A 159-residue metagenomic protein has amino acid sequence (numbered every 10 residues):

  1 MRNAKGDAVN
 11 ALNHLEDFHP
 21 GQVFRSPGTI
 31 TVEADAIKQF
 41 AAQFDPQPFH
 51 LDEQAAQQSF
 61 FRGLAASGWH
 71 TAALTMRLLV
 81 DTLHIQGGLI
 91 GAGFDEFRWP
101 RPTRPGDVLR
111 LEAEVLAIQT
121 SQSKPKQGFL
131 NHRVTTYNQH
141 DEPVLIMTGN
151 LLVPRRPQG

Functional and structural regions predicted by a protein language model:
R2-G93, Q158-G159: Hot-dog-fold acyl-thioester-processing enzymes
R2-P20, W99-G159: HotDog/MaoC-like acyl-thioester-processing domains
